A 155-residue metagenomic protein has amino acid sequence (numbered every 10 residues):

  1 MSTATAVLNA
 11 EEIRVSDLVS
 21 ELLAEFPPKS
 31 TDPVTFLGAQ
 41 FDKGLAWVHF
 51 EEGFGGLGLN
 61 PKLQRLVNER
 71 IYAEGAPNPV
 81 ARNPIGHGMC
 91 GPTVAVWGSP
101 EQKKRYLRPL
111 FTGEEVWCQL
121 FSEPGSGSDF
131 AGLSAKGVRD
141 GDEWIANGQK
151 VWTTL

Functional and structural regions predicted by a protein language model:
M1-G86, A95-V96, E101-R105, P109-T112 (+1 more regions): Amphipathic, small/basic residue-rich leader segments at the start of a protein or domain
G56-L57, E101-L155: Glycine-rich, Trp-frequent "lid" loop and neighboring beta-strands that shape and gate the flavin cofactor pocket
G86-H87, F130: Conserved donor sugar-nucleotide recognition element shared by glycan-biosynthetic enzymes
C90-V94, L120: Adenylate-forming
